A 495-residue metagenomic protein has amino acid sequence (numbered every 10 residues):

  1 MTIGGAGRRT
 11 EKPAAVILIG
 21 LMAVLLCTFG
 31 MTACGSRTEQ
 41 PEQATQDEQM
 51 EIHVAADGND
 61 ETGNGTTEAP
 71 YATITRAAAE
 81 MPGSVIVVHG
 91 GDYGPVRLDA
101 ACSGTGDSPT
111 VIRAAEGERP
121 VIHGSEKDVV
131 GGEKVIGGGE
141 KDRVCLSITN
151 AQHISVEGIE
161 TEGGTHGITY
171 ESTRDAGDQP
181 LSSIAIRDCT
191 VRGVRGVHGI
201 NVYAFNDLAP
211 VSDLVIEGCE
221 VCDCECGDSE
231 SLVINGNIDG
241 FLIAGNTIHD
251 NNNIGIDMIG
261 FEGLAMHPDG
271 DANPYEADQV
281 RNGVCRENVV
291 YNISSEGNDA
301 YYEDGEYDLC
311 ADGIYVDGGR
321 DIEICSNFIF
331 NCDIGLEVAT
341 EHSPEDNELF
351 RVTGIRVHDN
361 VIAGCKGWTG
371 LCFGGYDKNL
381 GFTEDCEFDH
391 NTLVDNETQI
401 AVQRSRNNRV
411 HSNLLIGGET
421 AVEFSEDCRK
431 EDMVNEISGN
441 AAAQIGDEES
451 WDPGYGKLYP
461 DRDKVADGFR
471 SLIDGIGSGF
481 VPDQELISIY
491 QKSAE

Functional and structural regions predicted by a protein language model:
M1-E11: N-terminal secretory signal peptides that target proteins for export/translocation
E11-V24: Sec-dependent N-terminal signal peptides
G30-A33: C-terminal motif of bacterial Sec signal peptides marking the signal peptidase cleavage site
A44, E61, S84, T105-D107 (+4 more regions): Acidic, glycine- and Ser/Thr-rich low-complexity intrinsically disordered tracts in extracellular/secreted proteins
A56, E68-Y71, S103-H166, G193-R195: Right-handed parallel beta-helix/beta-spiral solenoid domain characteristic of secreted/periplasmic
A56-R97, T105, D142-V144, R470-G475 (+1 more regions): Acidic Gly/Asp/Thr-rich repetitive segments characteristic of extracellular carbohydrate-active and adhesion proteins
P95, R143-C145, G167-T169, V197-N201 (+9 more regions): Structural detector of coil-to-beta-strand junctions
A115-R119, Q152-G163, Q179-R195, P210-E225 (+9 more regions): Right-handed parallel beta-helix
